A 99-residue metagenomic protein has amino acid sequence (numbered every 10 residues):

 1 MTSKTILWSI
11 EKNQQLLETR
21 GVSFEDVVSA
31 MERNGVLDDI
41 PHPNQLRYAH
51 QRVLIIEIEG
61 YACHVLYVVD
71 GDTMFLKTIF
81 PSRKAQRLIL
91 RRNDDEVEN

Functional and structural regions predicted by a protein language model:
M1-N99: Ribonuclease/tRNase effector modules and their secretory precursors
